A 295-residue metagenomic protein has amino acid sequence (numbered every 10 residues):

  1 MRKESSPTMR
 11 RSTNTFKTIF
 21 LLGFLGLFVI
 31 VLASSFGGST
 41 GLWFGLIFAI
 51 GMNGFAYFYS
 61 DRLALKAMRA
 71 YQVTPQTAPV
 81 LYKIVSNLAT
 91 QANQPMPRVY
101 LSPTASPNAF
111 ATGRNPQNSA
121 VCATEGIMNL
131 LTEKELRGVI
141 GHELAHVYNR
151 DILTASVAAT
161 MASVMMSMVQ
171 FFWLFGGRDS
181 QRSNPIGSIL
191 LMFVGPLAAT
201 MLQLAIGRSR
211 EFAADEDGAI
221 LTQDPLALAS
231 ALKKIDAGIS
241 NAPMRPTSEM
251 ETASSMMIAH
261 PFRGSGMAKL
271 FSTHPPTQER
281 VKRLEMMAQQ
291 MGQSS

Functional and structural regions predicted by a protein language model:
M1-G23, N53-I186, L197-S295: Polar-ligand-bearing catalytic/cofactor-coordination segments of membrane-embedded or membrane-tethered inner-membrane
I30-G41: Short, hydrophobic transmembrane alpha-helix segments
G41-M52, M192: Hydrophobic core segments of alpha-helical transmembrane domains in multi-pass membrane proteins
